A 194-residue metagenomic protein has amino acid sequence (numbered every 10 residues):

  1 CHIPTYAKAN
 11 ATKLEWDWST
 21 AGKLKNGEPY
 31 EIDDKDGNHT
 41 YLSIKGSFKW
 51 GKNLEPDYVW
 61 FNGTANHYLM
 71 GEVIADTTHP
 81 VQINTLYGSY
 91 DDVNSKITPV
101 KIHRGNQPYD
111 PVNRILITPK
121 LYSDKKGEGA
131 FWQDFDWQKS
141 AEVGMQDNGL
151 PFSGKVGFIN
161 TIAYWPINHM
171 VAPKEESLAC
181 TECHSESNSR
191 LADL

Functional and structural regions predicted by a protein language model:
I3-L194: C-type cytochrome heme-c attachment and multiheme electron-transfer modules
